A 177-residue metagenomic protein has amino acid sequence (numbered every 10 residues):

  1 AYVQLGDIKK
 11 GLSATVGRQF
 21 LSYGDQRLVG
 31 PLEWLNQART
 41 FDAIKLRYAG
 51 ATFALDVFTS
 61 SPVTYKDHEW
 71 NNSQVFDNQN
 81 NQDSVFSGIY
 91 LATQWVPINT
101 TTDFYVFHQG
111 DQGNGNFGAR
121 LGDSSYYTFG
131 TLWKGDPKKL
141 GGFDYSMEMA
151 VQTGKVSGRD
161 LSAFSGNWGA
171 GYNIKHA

Functional and structural regions predicted by a protein language model:
A1-K9: Membrane helical hairpin/interfacial module
K10-A14, L32-A177: Signature for the C-terminal beta-barrel architecture of outer-membrane proteins
G17: Small/polar (Gly/Ser/Thr/Ala-rich) solvent-exposed segments that form structured loops/beta-strands/short helices used
F20-Y23, V63-T64: Solvent-exposed loop/turn segments at secondary-structure junctions within structured extracellular/periplasmic domains
Y23-G24, G154: Conserved protein kinase catalytic core
Q26-L28: Short Pro/Gly-enriched beta-strand edge/turn motifs at strand-loop
